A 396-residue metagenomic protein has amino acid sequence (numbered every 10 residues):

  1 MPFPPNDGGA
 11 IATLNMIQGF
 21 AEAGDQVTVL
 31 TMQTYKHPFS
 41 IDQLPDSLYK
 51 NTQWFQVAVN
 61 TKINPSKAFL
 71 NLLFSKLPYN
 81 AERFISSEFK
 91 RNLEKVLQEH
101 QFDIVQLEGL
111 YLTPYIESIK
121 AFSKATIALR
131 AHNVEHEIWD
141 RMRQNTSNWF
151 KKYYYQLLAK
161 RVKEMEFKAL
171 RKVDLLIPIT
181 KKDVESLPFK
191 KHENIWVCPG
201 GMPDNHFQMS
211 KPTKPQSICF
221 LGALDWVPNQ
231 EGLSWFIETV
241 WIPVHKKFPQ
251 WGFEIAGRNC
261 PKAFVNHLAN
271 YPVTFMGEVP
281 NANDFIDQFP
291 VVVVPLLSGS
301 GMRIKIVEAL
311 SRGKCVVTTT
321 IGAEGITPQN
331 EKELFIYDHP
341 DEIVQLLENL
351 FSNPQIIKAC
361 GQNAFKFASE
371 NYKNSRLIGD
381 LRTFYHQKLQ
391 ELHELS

Functional and structural regions predicted by a protein language model:
M1-F55, Q98-H100: N-terminal subdomain of nucleotide-sugar transferases
S66-E82, I127-E164, A223: Acceptor-binding helix/loop patch of EC 2.4 sugar-transfer enzymes, predominantly nucleotide-sugar-dependent
Q156-Q208: Donor nucleotide-sugar binding/catalytic pocket of nucleotide-sugar-dependent glycosyltransferases
D174, P272, D287-G301, R312-C315: Acidic donor-binding loop of glycosyltransferase active sites
V197-Q288: Conserved catalytic-core segment of nucleotide-activated headgroup transferases in glycan assembly
K305-A309, C315-T319: Short hydrophobic beta-strand element within catalytic cores of glycosyltransferases and related nucleotide-activated
L334-D341, N349-P354: Conserved acidic donor-binding segment of nucleotide-sugar-dependent glycosyltransferases
Q355-H386: A charged, aromatic-enriched C-terminal amphipathic alpha-helix characteristic of glycosyltransferases across folds
